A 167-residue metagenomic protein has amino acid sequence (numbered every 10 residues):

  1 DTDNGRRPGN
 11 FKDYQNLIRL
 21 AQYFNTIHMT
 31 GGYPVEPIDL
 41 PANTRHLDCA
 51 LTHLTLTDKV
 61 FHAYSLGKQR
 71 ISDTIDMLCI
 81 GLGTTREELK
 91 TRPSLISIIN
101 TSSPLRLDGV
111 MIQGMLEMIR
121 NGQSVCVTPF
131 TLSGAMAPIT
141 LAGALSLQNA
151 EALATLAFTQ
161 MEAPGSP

Functional and structural regions predicted by a protein language model:
T2-P167: Helix-rich catalytic cores of soluble enzyme domains
